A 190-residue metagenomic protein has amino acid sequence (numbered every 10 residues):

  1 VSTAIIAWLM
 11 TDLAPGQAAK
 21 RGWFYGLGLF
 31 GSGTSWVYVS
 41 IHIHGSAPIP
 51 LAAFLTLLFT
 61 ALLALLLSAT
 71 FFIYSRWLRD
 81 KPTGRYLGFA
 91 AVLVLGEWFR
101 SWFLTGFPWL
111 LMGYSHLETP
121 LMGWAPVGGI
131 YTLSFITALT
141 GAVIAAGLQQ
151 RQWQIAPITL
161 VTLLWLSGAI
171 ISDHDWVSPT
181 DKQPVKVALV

Functional and structural regions predicted by a protein language model:
V1-V177, L189: Membrane-embedded alpha-helical bundles of multi-pass enzymes that act on lipidic or dolichyl-linked glycan substrates
W109, K182-P184: A structure-centric signal for secondary-structure junctions around beta-strands
P184-V190: Active-site-proximal beta-strand elements of phosphoester/diester hydrolases
